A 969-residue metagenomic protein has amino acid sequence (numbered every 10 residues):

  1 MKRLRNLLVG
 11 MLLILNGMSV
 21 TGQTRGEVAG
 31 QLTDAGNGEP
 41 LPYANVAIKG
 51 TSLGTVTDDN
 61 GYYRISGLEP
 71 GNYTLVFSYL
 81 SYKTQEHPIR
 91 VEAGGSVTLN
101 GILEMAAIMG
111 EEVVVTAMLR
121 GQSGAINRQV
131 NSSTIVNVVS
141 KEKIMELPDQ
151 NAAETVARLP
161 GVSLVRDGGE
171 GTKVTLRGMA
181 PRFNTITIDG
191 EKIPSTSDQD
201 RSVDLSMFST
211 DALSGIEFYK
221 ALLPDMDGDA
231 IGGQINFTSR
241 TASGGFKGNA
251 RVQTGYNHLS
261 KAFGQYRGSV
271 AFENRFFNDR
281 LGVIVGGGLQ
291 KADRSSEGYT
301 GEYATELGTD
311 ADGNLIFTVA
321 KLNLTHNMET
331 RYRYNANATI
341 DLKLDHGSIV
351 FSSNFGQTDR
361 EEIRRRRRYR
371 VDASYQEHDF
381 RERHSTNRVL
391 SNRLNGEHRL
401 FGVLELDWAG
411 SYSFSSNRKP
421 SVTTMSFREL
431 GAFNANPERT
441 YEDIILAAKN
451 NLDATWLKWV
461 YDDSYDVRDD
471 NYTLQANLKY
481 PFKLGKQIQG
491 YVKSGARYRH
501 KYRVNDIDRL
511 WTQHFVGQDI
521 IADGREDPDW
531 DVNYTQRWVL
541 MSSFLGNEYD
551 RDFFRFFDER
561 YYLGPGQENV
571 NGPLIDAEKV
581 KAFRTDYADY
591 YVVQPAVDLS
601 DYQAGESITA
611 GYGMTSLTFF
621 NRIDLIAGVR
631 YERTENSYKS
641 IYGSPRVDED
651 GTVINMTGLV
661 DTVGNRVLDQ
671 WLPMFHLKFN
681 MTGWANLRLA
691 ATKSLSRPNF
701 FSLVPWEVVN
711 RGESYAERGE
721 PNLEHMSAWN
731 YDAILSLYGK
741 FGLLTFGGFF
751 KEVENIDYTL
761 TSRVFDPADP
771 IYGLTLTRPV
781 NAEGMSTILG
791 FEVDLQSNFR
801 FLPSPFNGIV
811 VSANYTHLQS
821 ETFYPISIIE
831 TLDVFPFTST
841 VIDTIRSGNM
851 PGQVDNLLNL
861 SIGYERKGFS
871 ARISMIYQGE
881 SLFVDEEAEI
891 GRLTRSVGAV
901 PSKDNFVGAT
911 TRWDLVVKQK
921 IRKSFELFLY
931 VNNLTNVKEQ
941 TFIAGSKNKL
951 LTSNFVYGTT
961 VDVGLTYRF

Functional and structural regions predicted by a protein language model:
E27, K261-R364, R381-N395, L400-F401 (+1 more regions): Transmembrane beta-barrel wall of Gram-negative outer-membrane proteins
T33, N37, A44-K49, S78-Y82 (+3 more regions): Short, acidic, small-residue-rich periplasmic hinge/interaction motif at the N-terminus of Gram-negative outer-membrane
S66-G67, K192-K220: Short acidic/polar hinge/loop motifs at secondary-structure boundaries that mediate gating or recognition
V97-I102, A152-T155, T172-T175, T187 (+4 more regions): N-terminal periplasmic accessory domains that precede and gate Gram-negative outer-membrane beta-barrel machines
A153-K192: Extracytoplasmic beta-strand/coil segments of soluble accessory domains associated with Gram-negative outer-membrane
H378-N395, S600-S607, R666, L695-V753 (+4 more regions): Outer-membrane beta-barrel signature, preferentially recognizing the C-terminal barrel domain of Gram-negative
F750-E752, D757, P770-E887: Gram-negative outer-membrane beta-barrel transporters
Y877-L893, K918-F969: C-terminal beta-signal and adjacent terminal beta-strands/loops of Gram-negative outer-membrane beta-barrel proteins
